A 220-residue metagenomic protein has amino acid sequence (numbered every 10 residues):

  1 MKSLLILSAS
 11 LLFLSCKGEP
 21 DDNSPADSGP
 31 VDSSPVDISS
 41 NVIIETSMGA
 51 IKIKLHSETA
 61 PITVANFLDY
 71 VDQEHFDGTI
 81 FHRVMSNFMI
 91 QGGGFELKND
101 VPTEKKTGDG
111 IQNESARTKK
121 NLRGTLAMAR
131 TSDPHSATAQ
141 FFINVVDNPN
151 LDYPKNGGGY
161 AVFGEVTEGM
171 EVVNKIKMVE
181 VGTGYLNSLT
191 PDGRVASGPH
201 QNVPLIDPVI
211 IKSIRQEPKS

Functional and structural regions predicted by a protein language model:
L4-L12: Sec-dependent N-terminal signal peptides
C16-S220: Cyclophilin-like peptidyl-prolyl cis-trans isomerases
